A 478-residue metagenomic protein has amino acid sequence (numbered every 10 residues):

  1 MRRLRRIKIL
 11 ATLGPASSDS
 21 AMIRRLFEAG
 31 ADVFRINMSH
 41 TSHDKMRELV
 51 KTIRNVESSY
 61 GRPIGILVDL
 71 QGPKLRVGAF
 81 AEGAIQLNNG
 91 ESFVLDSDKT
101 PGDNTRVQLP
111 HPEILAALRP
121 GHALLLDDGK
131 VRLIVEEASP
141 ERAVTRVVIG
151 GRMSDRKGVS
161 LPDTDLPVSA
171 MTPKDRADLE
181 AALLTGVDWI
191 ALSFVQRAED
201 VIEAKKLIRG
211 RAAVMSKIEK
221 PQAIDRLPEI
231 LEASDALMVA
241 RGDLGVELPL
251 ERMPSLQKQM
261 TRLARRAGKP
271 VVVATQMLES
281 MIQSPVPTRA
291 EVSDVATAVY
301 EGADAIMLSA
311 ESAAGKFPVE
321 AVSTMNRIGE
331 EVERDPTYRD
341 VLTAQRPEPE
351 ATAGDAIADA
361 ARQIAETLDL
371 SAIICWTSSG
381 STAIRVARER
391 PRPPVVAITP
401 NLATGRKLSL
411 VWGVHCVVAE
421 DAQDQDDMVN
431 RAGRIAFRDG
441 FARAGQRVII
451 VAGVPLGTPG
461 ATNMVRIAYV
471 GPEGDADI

Functional and structural regions predicted by a protein language model:
M1-I478: Non-catalytic helical/linker scaffolds that mediate oligomerization, partner binding, and domain coupling around large
